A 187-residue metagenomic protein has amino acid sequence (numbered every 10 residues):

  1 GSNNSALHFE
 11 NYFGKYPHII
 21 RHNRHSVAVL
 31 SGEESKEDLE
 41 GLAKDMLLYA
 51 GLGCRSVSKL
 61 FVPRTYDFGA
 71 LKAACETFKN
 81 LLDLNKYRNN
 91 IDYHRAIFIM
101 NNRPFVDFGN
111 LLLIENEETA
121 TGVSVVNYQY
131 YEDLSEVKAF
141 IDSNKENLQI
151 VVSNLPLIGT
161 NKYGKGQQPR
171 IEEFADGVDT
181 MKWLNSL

Functional and structural regions predicted by a protein language model:
A6-G122: ALDH superfamily catalytic-core signature
Y12, Y66, E76-L81, N102-L187: Conserved C-terminal structural/oligomerization subdomain of aldehyde/semialdehyde dehydrogenase
